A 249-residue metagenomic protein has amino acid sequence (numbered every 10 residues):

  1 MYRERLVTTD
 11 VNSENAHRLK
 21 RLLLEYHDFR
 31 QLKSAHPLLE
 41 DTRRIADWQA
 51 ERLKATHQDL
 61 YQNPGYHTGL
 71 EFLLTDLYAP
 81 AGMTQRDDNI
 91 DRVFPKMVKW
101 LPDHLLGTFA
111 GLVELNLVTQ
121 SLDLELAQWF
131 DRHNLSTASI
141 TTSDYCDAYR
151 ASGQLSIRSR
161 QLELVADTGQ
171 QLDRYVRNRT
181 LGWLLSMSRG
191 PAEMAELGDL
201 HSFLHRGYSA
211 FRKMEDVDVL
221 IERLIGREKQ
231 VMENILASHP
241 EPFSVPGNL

Functional and structural regions predicted by a protein language model:
M1, A127, E193: Residue-level marker of positions within ordered structural domains that often coincide with functionally constrained
Y2-D91: Leu/Val/Ala/Ile-rich N-terminal alpha-helices, chiefly Sec-type signal peptides and the beginnings
A46, Y66-E71, I90, F94 (+6 more regions): Short runs of predominantly hydrophobic/aromatic residues within well-ordered alpha helices that form helix-helix
L70-S159: Long amphipathic alpha-helical segments with strong coiled-coil/leucine-zipper propensity
P80-T84, H104, W129, H133 (+8 more regions): Short secondary-structure junctions and interdomain/linker hinges
N89, E114-S121, R160, L164-D167 (+4 more regions): Charged, amphipathic alpha-helical oligomerization/scaffolding segments
N134-S209: Conserved binding-pocket/active-site segment within a compact domain
R179-L249: Alpha-helical oligomerization segments
